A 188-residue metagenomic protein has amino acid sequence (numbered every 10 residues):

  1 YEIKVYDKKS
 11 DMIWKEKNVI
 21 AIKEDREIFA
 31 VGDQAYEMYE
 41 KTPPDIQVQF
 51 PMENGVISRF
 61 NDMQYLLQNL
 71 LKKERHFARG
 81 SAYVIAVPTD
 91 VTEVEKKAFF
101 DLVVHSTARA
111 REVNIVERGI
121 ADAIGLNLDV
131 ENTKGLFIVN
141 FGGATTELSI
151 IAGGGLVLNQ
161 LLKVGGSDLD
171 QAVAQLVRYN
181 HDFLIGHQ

Functional and structural regions predicted by a protein language model:
E2-F141, I151-Q188: Nucleotide/phosphate-binding catalytic cleft detector across ATP-hydrolyzing and phosphate-transferring enzymes
A144: Short glycine-rich anion-binding loops that position phosphate/pyrophosphate groups of nucleotides and phosphorylated
E147-S149: A structural feature that tracks compact, well-ordered secondary-structure segments with a strong bias toward
